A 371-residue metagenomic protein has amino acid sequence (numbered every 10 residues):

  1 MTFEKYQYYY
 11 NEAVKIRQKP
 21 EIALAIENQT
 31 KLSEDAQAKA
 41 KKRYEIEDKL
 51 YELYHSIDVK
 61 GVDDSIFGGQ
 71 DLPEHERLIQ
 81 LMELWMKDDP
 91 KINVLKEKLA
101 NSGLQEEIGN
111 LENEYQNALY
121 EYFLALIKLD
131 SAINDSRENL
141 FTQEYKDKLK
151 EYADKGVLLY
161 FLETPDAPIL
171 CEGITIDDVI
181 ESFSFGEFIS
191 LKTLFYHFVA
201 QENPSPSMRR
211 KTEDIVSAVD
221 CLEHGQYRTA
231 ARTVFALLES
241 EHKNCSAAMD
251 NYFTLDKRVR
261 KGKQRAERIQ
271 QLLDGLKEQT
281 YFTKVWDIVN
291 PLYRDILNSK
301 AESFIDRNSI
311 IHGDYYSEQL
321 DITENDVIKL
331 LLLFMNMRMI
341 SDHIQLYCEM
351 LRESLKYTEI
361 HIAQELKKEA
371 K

Functional and structural regions predicted by a protein language model:
M1-S56: Charged, amphipathic alpha-helical stretches
S33-K91: Extended alpha-helical coiled-coil "stalk/arm" regions that act as elongated linkers or oligomerization scaffolds
L72-A200: Internal, Lys/Arg-enriched amphipathic helical interaction segments that engage polyanionic partners
L158-D220, V234, L238-E241, C245-L272: Helix-loop junctions and short alpha-helical segments
E202-S207, Q270-I305: Short, mixed-charge amphipathic alpha-helical segments
T229-A231: Solenoid-repeat scaffolds in large eukaryotic assemblies
N290-E359: Charge-enriched, short contiguous segments at helix-coil
